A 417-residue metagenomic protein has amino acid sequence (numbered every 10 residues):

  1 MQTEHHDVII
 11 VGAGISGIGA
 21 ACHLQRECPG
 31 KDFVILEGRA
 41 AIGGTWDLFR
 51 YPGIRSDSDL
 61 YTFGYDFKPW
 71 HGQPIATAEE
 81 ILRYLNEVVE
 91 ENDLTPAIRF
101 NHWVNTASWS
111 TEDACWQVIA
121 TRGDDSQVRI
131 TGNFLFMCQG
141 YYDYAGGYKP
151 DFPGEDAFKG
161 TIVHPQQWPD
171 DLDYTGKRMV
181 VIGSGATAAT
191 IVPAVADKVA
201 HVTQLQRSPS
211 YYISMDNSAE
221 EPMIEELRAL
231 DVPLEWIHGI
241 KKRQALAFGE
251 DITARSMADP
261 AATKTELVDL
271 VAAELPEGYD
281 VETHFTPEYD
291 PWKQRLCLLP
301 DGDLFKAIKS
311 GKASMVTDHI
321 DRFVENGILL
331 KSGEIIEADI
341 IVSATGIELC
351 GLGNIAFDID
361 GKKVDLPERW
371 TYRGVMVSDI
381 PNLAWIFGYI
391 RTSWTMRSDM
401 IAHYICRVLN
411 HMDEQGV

Functional and structural regions predicted by a protein language model:
Q2-H5, I9-I10, I15, G19-A41 (+4 more regions): Rossmann-like dinucleotide-binding core of oxidoreductases
E4-H6, D124-F134, Y174-T175, K331-I340: Core beta-strand elements of the Rossmann-like FAD/NAD(P) dinucleotide-binding domain in flavoenzyme oxidoreductases
H6, I10, I15-I98, Q206-R207 (+1 more regions): Beta1-alpha1 glycine-rich phosphate/pyrophosphate-binding loop at the start of Rossmann-like nucleotide-binding domains
I42, A344-M412: Glycine/threonine-rich phosphate-binding loop and adjacent beta-strand/alpha-helix elements that clamp
P69-E87, R99, I182, R255-T263 (+1 more regions): Short beta-strand to alpha-helix junction loop
G72-D143, R322: Feature captures the FAD/FMN-dependent oxidoreductase FAD-binding
T265-E337, I341: Alpha/beta-hydrolase fold catalytic core
